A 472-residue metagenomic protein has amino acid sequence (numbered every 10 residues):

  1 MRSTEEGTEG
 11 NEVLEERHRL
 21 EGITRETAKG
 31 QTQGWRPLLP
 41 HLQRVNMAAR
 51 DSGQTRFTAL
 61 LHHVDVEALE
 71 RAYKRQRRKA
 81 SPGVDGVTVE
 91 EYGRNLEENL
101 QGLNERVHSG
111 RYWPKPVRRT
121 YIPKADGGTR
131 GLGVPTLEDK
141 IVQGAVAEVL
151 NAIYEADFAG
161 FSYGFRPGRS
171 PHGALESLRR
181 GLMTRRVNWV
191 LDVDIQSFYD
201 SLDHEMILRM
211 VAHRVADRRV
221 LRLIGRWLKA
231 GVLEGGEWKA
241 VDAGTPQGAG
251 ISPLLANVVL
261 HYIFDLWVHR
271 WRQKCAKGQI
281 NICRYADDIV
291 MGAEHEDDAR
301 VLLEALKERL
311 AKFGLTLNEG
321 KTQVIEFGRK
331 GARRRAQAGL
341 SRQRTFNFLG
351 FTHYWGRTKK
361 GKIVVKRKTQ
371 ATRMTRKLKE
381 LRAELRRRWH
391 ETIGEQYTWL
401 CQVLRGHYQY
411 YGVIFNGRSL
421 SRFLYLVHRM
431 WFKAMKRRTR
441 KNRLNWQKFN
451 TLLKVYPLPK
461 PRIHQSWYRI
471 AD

Functional and structural regions predicted by a protein language model:
M1-D472: Non-catalytic terminal/accessory segments
